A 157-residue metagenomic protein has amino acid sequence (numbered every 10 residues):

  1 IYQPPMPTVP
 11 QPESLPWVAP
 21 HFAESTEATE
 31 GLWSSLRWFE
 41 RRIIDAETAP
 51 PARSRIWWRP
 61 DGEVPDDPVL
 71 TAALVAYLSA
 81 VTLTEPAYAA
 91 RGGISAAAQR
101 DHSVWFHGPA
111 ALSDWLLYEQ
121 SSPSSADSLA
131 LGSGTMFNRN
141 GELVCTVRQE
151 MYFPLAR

Functional and structural regions predicted by a protein language model:
I1-R157: Terminal targeting signals and extreme-terminal segments of soluble enzymes
